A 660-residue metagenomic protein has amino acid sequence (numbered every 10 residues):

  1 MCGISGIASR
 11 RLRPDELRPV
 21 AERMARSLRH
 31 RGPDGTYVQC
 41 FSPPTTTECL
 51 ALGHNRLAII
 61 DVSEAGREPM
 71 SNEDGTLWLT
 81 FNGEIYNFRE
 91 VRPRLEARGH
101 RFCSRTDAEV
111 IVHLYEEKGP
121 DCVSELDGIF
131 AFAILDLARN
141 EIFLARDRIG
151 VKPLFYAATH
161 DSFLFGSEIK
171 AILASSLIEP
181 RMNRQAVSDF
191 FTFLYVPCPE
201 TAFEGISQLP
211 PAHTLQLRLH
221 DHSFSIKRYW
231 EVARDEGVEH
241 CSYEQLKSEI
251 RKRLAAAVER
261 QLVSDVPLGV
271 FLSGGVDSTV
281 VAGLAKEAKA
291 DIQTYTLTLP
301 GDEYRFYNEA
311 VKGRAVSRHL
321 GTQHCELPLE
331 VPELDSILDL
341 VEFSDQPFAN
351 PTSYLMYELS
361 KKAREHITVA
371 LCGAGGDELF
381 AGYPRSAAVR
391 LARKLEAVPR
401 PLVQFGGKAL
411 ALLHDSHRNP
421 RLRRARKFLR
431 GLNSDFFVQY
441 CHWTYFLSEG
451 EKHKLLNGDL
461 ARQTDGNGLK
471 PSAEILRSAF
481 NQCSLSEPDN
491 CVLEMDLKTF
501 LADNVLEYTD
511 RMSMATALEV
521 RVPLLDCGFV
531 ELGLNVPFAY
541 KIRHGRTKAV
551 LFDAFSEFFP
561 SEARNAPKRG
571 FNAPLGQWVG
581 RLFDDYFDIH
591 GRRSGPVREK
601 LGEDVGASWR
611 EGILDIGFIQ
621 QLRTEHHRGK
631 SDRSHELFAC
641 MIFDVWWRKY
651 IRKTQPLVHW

Functional and structural regions predicted by a protein language model:
M1-I4, A8, A97, D121 (+7 more regions): Adenosyl-5′-phosphate
M1-S344, M356, S360, S556-E557 (+2 more regions): Cysteine-centered catalytic environments shared across enzyme families
S27, R31, F88, V151 (+15 more regions): Phosphate/oxyanion-binding loops and surfaces in catalytic or ligand/nucleic-acid-binding neighborhoods
V38-C40, P153-Y156, V280-G283, L379 (+5 more regions): Generic hydrophobic alpha-helical membrane-span motif
R148, E358-H417, F500, V505-F529: Active-site adenylate/phosphate-handling loop in enzymes that bind or generate adenylated species
Y304, P347-N350, A397, L413: Alpha-helix capping and helix-loop boundary segments enriched in small/acidic/polar residues
V311, V341-E342, P384-L391, P656-V658: Short secondary-structure boundary/capping segments
D339-F343, R364, S386-A388, W578-G580: Short low-complexity, flexible loop/linker segments enriched in glycine and/or proline with clustered acidic
